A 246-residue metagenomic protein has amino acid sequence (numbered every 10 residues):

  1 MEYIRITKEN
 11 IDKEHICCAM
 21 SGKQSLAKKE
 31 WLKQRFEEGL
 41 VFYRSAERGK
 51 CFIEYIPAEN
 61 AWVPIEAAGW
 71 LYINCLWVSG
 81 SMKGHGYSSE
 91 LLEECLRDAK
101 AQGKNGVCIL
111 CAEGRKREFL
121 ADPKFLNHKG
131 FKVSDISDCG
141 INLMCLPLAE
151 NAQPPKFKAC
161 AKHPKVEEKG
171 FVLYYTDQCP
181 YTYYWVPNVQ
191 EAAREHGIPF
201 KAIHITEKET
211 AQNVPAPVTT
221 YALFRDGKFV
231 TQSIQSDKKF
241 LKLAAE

Functional and structural regions predicted by a protein language model:
M1-R48, C160-A161, K169, Y181 (+1 more regions): Short amphipathic alpha-helix that is part of the acyltransferase structural core
R44, R48-E59, Y72, W77: Conserved beta-strand in the GNAT
A61-I73, K83: A conserved beta-turn-beta hairpin within the catalytic core of GNAT-like acetyltransferases that forms part
V78, G84-K100: Conserved acetyl-CoA-binding loop-helix of GNAT-fold acetyltransferases
A99-R117: Conserved GNAT acetyl-CoA-binding A-motif
E113-D138: Conserved active-site alpha-helix within GNAT-family acetyltransferase domains
D138-H163: C-terminal "cap" of GNAT-fold acetyltransferases
D226-E246: Non-catalytic, surface beta->alpha helical segment in thiol-disulfide oxidoreductase systems
